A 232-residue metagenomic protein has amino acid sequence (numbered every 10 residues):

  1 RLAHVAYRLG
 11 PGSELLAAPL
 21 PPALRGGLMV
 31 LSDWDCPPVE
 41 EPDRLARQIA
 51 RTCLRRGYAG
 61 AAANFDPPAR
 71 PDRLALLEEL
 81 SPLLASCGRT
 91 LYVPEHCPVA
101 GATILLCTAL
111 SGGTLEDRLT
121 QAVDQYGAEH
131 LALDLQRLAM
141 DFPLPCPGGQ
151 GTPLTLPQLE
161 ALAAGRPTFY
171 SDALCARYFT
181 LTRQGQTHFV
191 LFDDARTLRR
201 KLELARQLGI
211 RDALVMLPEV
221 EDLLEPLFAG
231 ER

Functional and structural regions predicted by a protein language model:
R1-T114: Chitinase-like catalytic core of GlcNAc-active glycosidases
P11, M140-L144, E221-L224: Short catalytic/ligand-binding loop motif for oxyanion handling, primarily in non-cytosolic enzymes, centered on
R55-Y58, L83-L91, A122-H130, R200-D212: A structural motif corresponding to the C-terminal end of an alpha-helix and its immediate exit/capping segment
A62-N64, L91-E95, H130-Q136, L214-M216: A structural signal for short, well-ordered beta-strand segments and their strand-loop junctions that often border
P71-R89, Y170-R177, D222-R232: Short acidic, glycine/proline-enriched helix-loop-strand junctions
V99-T103, T108-E116, G127, L131-D141: A cross-taxonomic marker for long C-terminal extensions/tails that follow the last structured domain
A128-K201: Glycan-binding loop/region signatures in secreted carbohydrate-active enzymes
K201-R232: Acidic/aromatic/glycine-rich contiguous surface patches that form carbohydrate-binding/processing clefts and analogous
